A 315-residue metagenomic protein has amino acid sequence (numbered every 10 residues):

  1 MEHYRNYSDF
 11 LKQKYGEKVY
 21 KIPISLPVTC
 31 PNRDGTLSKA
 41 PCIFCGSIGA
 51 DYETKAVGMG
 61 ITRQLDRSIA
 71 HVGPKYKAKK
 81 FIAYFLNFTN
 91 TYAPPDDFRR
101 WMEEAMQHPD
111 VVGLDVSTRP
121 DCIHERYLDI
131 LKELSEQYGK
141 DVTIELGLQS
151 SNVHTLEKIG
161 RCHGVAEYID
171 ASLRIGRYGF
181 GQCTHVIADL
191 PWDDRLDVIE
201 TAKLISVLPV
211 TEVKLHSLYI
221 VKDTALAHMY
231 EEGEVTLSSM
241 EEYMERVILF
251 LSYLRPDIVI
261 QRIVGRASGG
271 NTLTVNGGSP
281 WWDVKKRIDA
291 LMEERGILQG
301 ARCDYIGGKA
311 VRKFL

Functional and structural regions predicted by a protein language model:
M1-P41, G46-I82: N-terminal [4Fe-4S]-dependent radical SAM core
E2-D9, K18-Y20, E212, I220-L315: Auxiliary Fe-S-binding modules of radical SAM enzymes
Y20-I24, F81-Y84, L114-V116, V142-L146 (+3 more regions): Hydrophobic faces of well-ordered beta-strands that scaffold small-molecule active sites in alpha/beta enzyme cores
C42, A105-V111, E200-K214, K285-Q299: Structural recognition of alpha->loop->beta junctions
I48-S68, V72-P95, D110-H124, K140-Y168 (+1 more regions): Core AdoMet radical
V72-P74, W101-P109, D129-D141, L173-R177: Acidic (Asp/Glu)-rich catalytic clusters
P95-E103, H124-S135, L156, V198: Distinct, well-ordered alpha-helical segments
A166-A225, E241-V264: Conserved C-terminal portion of the radical SAM core fold that forms the substrate/S-adenosylmethionine-binding
